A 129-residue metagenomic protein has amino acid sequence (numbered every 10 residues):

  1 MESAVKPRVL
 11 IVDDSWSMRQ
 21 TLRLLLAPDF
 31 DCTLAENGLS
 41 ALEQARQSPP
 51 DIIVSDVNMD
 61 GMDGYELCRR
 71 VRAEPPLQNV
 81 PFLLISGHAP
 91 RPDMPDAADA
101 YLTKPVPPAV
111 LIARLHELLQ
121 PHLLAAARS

Functional and structural regions predicted by a protein language model:
W16-T33: Two-component/phosphorelay signaling modules centered on CheY-like receiver
A35-L39: Conserved Asp/Asn-Gly motif in the active-site loop of CheY-like receiver
S48-V54: Active-site beta3 strand of CheY-like receiver
M59: Receiver (REC) domain active-site loop signature in two-component systems and cognate sites in sensor histidine kinases
I85-S86: Hydrophobic/aromatic residues positioned on beta-strands within the core alpha/beta folds
V106-L119: C-terminal output helix
H116-S129: The C-terminal output helix
